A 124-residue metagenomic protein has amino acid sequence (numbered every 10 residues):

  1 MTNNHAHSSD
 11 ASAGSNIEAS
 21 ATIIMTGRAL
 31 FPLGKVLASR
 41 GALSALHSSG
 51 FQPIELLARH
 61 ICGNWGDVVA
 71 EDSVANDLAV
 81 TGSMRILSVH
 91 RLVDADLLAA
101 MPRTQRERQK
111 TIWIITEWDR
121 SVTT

Functional and structural regions predicted by a protein language model:
T2-A6, A11-G14, A21-T22, A29 (+3 more regions): Catalytic domains of riboflavin
I17-S20, D67-A70, Q105-Q109: Short amphipathic alpha-helical surface micro-motifs
T22-A99: Compact soluble domain cores
L87-T124: Short, compact, well-ordered microdomains
